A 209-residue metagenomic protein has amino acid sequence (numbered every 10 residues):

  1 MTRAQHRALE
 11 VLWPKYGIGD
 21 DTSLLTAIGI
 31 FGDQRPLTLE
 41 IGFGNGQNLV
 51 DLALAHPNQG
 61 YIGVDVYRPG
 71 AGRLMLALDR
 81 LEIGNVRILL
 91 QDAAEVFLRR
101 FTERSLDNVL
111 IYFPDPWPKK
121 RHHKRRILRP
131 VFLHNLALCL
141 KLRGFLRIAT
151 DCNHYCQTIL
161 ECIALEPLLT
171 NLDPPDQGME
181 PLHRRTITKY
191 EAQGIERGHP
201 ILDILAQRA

Functional and structural regions predicted by a protein language model:
M1-L39, Q47-L54: S-adenosyl-L-methionine
L39-I41, V64: Conserved beta-strand/loop positions that form the S-adenosyl-L-methionine
G44: Conserved glycine-rich SAM-binding loop
Y67: Conserved SAM/SAH-binding beta-strand->alpha-helix loop
M75-E103: S-adenosyl-L-methionine
L128-L142: A short glycine-rich, Lys/Arg-flanked "PGG" loop and its adjoining helix->strand segment in the class I
L142-T150: Conserved beta-strand signature within the Rossmann-like core of class I S-adenosyl-L-methionine
T158-E161, L165-A209: Class I S-adenosyl-L-methionine
